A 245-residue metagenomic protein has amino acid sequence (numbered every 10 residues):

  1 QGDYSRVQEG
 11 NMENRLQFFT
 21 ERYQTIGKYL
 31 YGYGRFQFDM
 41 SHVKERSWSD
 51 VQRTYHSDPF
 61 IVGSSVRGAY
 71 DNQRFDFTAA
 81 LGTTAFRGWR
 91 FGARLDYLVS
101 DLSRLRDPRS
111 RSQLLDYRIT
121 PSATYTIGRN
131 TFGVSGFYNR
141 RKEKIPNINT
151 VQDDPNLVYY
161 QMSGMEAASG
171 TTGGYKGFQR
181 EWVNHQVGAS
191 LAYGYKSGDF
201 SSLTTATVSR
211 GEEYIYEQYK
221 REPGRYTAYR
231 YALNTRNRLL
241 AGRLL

Functional and structural regions predicted by a protein language model:
Q1, G34-H42, A93-V99, V134-R140 (+3 more regions): Transmembrane beta-barrel strands of outer-membrane/channel proteins
Y4-Q8, V62-R67, S103-R109, G174-Q179 (+1 more regions): Extracellular loop and loop/strand-boundary signature of outer-membrane beta-barrel proteins
M12-F18, D71-F77, Q113-I119, V183-A189 (+1 more regions): Residues that define the transmembrane beta-barrel architecture of outer-membrane proteins
F18-Q24, F77-T83, I119-Y125, A189-Y195 (+1 more regions): Residues on the lipid-exposed face of transmembrane beta-strands in outer-membrane beta-barrel proteins
K28-G34, R87-F91, G128-F132, V187 (+2 more regions): Outer-envelope beta-barrel architecture signal
S41-S47, L102-R106, E143-N147, G211-E217: Outer-membrane beta-barrel proteins
S49-Y55, D107-D116, N149-V158, Y219-Y226: Flexible, surface-exposed loop regions and adjacent strand-edge segments of Gram-negative outer-membrane beta-barrel
S169-L245: Long, internal scaffold/assembly segments composed of regular secondary structure
